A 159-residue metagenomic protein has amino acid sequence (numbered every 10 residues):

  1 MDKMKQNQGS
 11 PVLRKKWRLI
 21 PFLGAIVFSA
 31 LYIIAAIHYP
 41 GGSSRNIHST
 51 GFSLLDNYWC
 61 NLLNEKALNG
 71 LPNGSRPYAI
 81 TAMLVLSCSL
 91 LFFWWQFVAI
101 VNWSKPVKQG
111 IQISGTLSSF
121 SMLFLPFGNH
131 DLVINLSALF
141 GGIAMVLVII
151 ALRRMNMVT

Functional and structural regions predicted by a protein language model:
M1-R14: Short, Lys/Arg-rich, polar N-terminal cytosolic tail immediately upstream of the first transmembrane signal-anchor
L13-S44: N-terminal signal-anchor transmembrane alpha helix
W17-F28, A79-A82, L86, I111-S118 (+1 more regions): Hydrophobic alpha-helical transmembrane segments of polytopic
S44-P72: Extracytosolic (periplasmic/ER-lumenal) interhelical loops and adjacent juxtamembrane/interface segments of multi-pass
N57-C60, R76-L84, I134-A144: Alpha-helical transmembrane segments of polytopic membrane proteins
K66-V98, N102: Individual transmembrane alpha-helix segments
W95-K108, R153-V158: Membrane-interface helix-boundary motifs at transmembrane edges
P106-R154: Membrane-proximal helix-loop-helix units in multi-pass membrane proteins
